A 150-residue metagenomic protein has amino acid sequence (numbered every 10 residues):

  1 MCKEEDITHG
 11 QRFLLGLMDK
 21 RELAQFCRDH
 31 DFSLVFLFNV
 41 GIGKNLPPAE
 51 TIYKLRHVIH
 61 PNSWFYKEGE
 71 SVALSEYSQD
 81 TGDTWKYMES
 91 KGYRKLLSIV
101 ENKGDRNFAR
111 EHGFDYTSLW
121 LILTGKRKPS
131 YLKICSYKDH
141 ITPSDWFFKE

Functional and structural regions predicted by a protein language model:
M1-L23, D29, L74-K103, E111: A short, Lys/Arg-rich alpha-helix, primarily the initiator
I7-Q11, L23, P48, I52 (+5 more regions): Short amphipathic alpha-helical segments that mediate assembly, nucleic-acid/protein binding, or membrane association
A24-Q25, Y53, R106-N107: Residues within the helices of the helix-turn-helix
D31-P47, F114-P129: Recognition helix of helix-turn-helix/homeodomain-like DNA-binding domains that insert into the DNA major groove
F38-N39, Y53, Y66, W120-L121 (+1 more regions): Key DNA-contacting residues within the recognition helix of helix-turn-helix
K44-R56, K126-K138: Short, basic-rich loop-to-helix N-cap that marks the start of a DNA-contacting helix
I59-D80, I141-E150: Short C-terminal boundary/hinge segments that cap the last helix of small helical domains
